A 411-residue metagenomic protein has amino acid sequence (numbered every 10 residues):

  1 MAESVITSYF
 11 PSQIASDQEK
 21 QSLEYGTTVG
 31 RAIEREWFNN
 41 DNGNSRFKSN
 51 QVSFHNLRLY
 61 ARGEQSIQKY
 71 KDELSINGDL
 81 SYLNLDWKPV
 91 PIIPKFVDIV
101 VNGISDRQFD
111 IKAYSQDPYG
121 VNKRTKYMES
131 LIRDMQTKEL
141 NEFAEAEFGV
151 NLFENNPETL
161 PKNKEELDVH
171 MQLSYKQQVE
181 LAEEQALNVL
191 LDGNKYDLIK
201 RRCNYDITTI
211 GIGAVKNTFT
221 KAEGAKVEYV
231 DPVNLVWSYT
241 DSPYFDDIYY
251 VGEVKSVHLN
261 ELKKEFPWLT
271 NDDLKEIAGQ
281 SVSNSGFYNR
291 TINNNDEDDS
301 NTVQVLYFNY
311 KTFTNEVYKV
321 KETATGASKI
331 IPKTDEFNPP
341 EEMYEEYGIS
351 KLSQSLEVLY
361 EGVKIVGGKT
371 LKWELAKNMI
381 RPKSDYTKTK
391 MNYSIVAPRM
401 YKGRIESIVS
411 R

Functional and structural regions predicted by a protein language model:
M1-N392: Extended, helix-rich architectural segments
R399-R411: Short, intrinsically disordered, charge-balanced linker/junction segments flanking boundaries in proteins
